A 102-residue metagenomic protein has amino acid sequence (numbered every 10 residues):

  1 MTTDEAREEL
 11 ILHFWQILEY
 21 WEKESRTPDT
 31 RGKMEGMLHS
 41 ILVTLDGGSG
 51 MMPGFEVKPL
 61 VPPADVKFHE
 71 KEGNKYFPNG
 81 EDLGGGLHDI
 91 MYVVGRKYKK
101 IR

Functional and structural regions predicted by a protein language model:
M1, M34-M37, M51-M52, M91: Detector for methionine-enriched segments
M1-P28: N-terminal low-complexity, intrinsically disordered segments
T2-T3, Q16, V43, F55-V57 (+1 more regions): Hydrophobic transmembrane signal anchors and adjacent membrane-proximal interface regions, especially in viral
R26-V43: Mature extracytoplasmic domains of secretory-pathway proteins
G48-R102: Amphipathic alpha-helical binding modules
